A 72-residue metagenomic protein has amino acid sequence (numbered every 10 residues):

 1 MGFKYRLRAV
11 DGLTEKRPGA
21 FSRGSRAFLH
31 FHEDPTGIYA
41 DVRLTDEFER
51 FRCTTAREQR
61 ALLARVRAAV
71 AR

Functional and structural regions predicted by a protein language model:
M1-R72: Charge-dense, helix-prone N-terminal extensions
